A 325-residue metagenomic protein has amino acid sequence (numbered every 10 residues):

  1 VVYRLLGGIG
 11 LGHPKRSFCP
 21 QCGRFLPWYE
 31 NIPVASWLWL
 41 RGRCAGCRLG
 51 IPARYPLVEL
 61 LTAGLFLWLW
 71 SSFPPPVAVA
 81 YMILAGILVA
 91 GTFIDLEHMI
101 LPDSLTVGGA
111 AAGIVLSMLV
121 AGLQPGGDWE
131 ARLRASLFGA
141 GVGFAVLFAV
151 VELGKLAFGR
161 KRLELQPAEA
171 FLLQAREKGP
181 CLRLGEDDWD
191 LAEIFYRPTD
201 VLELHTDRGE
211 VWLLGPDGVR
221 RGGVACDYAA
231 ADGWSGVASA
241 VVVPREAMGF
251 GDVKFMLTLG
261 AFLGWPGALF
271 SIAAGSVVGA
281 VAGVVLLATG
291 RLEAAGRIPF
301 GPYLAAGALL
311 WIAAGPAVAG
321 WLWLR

Functional and structural regions predicted by a protein language model:
V1-R325: A membrane-topology feature that recognizes alpha-helical transmembrane segments and their immediate juxtamembrane
